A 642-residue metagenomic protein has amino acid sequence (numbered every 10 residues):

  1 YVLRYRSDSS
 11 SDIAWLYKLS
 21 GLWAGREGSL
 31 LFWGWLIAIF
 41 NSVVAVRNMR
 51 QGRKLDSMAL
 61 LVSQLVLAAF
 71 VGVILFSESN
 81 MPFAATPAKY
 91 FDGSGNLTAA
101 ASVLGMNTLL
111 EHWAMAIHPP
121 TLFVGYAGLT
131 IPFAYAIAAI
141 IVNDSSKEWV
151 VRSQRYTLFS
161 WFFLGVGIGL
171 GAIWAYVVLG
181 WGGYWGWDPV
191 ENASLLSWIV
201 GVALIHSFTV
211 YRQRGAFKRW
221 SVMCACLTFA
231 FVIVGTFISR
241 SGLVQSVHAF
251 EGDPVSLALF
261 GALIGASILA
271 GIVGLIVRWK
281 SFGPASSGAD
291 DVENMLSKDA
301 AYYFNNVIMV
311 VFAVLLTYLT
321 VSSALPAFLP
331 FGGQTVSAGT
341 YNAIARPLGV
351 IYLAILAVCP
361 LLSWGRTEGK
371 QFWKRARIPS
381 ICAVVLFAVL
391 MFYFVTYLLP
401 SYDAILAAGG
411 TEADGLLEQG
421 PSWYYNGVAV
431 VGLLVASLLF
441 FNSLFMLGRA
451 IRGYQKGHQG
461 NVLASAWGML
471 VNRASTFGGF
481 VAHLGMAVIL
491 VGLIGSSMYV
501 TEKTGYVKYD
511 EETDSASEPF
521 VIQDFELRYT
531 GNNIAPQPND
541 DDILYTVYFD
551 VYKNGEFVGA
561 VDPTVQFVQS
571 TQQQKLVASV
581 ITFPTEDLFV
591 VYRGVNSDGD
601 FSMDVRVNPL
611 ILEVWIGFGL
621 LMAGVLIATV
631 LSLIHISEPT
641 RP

Functional and structural regions predicted by a protein language model:
Y1-E27, S79-P119, S145-S146, L170-A193 (+9 more regions): Membrane-interface interhelical loops and short amphipathic "cap" helices that link adjacent transmembrane segments
I13-Y17, W33-N48, I131-A139, W198-F208 (+3 more regions): Central hydrophobic cores of alpha-helical transmembrane segments in multi-pass inner-membrane proteins across all
S29-S63, G72-F83, P87, N96 (+1 more regions): A conserved hydrophobic secondary-structure block that centers on an alpha-helix together with its immediately flanking
F40-R50, A134-S145, I205-R212, I272-F282 (+2 more regions): Structural signal for the C-terminal ends of transmembrane alpha-helices and the immediately following loop
V43-A68, I141-F162, W187, V210-C226 (+4 more regions): Membrane-interfacial loop-to-helix junctions in multi-pass inner-membrane proteins
P189-L196, V232, S246-F520, L527 (+3 more regions): Contiguous transmembrane helix-bundle modules in multi-pass membrane proteins
A203-L204, T209-V232, G252, I264: Phosphate/diphosphate-binding loops
K503-D604: Soluble non-transmembrane domains of integral membrane proteins
